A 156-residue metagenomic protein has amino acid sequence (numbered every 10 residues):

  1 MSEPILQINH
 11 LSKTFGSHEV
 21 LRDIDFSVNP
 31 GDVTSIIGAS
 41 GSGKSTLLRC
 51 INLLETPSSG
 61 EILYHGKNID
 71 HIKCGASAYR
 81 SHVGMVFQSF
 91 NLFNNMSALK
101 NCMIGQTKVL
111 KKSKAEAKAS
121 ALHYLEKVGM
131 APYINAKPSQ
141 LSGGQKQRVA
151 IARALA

Functional and structural regions predicted by a protein language model:
E3-A156: ABC family nucleotide-binding domain
